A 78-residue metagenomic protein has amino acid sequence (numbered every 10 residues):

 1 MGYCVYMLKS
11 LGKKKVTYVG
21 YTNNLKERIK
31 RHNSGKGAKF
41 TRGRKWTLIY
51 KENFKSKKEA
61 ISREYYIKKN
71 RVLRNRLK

Functional and structural regions predicted by a protein language model:
M1-R44, L48-K55, E59-L73: GIY-YIG nuclease catalytic motif and its immediate N-terminal context
R76-K78: Short, charged, surface-exposed hinge/linker loops at domain edges that act as mobile lids or interdomain connectors
